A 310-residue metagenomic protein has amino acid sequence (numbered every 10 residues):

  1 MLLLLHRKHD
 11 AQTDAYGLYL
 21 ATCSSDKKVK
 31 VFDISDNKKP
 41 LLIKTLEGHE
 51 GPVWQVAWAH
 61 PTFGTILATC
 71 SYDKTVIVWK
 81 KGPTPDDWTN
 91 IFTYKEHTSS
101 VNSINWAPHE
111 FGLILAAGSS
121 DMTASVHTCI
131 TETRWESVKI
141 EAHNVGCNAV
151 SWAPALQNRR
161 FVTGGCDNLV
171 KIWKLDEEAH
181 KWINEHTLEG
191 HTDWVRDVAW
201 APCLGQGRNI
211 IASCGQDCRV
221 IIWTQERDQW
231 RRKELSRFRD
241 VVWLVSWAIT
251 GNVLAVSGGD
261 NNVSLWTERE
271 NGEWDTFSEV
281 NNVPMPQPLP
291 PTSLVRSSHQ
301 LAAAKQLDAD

Functional and structural regions predicted by a protein language model:
M1, N37-L42, T84-N90, T131-E136 (+3 more regions): Beta-strand initiation motifs
L2-K8, L46-V53, Y94-V101, I140-C147 (+3 more regions): WD40/WD-repeat beta-propeller blade N-cap
L3-K27: Beta-strand-rich domains and repeat architectures in extracellular enzymes and scaffolds, especially beta-propellers
R7, Y16, L42, P52 (+11 more regions): WD40/WD-repeat beta-propeller blade-loop signature
A11-G17, A57-G64, N105-G112, S151-N158 (+2 more regions): Loop/turn segments within WD40 beta-propeller blades
C23-D26, T69-D73, A117-D121, T163-D167 (+2 more regions): Conserved strand-to-loop turn within each blade of WD40 beta-propeller repeats
V29-D33, V56, V76-K81, I104 (+5 more regions): WD40-repeat beta-propellers
Q157, H180, T187, Q206-I211 (+2 more regions): Terminal intrinsically disordered, low-complexity extensions flanking WD-repeat/beta-propeller proteins
